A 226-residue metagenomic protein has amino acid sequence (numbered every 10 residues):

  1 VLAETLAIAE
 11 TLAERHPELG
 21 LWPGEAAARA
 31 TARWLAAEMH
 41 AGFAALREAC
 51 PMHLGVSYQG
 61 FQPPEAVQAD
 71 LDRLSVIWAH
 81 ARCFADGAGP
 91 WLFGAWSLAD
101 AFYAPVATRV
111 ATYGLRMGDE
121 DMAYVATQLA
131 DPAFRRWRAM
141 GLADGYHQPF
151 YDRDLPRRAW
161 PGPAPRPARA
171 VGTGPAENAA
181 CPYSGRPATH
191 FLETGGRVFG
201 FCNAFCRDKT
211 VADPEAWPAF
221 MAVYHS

Functional and structural regions predicted by a protein language model:
V1-E65: GST-like domain detector, emphasizing the conserved glutathione-binding G-site in the N-terminal thioredoxin-like
W22-T31, F84-A99: All-alpha amphipathic helical-bundle segments outside canonical DNA-binding/catalytic cores that form hydrophobic
Q62-C83: Amphipathic alpha-helical packing segments from all-alpha helical-bundle domains
P90-L115, T127-Q128: GST superfamily/GST-like fold recognition
N178, T189, G196-F199: Residues immediately within or flanking Cys/His clusters that coordinate Zn2+ in small zinc-binding modules
C181-G185, L192-E193: Short cysteine-rich clusters marking metal-coordination/redox-active sites
P182, G200, A204: Cys/His/Pro-rich metal-binding microdomains
C206-Y224: Short metal-binding segments enriched for Cys and/or His
